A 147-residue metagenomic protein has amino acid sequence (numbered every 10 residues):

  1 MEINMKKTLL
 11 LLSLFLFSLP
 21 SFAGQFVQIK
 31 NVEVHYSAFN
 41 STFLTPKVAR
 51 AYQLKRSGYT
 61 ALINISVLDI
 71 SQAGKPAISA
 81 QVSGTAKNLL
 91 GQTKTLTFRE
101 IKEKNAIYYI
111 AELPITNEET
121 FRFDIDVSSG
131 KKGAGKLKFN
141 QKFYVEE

Functional and structural regions predicted by a protein language model:
M1-T8: Positively charged n-region of N-terminal signal peptides that target proteins for export
T8-F17: Sec-dependent N-terminal signal peptides
S18-F22: N-terminal signal peptide c-region/cleavage motif recognized by signal peptidases
Q25-L62, Y144: Beta-strand-rich domain onsets/edges
T60, S79, E118-R122: Extracellular Ig-like/FN3 beta-sandwich strand-entry sites
I63-A106: Mid-chain, structured segments of secreted extracytoplasmic proteins
R99-R122: Short, solvent-exposed, Trp/other aromatic-anchored flexible loops in extracytoplasmic proteins
S129-K136: Short acidic/polar inter-strand loop motif in beta-rich domains
